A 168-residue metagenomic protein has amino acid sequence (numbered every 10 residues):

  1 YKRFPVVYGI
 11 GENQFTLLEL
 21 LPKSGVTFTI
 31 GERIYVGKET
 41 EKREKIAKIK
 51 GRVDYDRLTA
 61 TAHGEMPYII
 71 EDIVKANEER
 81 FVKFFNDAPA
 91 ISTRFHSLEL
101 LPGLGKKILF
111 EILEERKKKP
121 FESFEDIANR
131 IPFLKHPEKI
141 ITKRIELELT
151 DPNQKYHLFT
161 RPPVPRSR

Functional and structural regions predicted by a protein language model:
Y1-I73, R168: Structure-specific DNA junction-binding interface
I73-L100, E114-R168: C-terminal extensions
G105-K106: Small-residue hinge/turn detector
L109-I112: Conserved hydrophobic/aromatic packing and binding residues within compact polymer-binding modules
